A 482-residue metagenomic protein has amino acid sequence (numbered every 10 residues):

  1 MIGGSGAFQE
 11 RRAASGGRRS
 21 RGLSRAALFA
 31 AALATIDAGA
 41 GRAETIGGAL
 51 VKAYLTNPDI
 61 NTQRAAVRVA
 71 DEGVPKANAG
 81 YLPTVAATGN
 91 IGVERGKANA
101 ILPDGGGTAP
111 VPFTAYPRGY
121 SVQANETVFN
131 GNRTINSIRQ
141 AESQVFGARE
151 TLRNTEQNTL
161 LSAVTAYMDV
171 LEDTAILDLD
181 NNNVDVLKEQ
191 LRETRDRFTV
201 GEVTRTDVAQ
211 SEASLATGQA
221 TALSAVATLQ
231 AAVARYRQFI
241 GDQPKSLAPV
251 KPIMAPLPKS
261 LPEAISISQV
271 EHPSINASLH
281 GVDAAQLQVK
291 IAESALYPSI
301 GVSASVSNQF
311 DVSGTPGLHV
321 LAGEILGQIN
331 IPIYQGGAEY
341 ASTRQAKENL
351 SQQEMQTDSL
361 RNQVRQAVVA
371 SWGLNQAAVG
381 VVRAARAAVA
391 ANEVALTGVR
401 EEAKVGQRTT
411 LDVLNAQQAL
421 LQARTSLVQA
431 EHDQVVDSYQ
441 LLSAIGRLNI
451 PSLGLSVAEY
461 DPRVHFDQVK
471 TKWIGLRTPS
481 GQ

Functional and structural regions predicted by a protein language model:
M1-R21: N-terminal secretory signal peptides that target proteins for export/translocation
S15, E156-Q269, S371-L374, A378 (+5 more regions): Periplasmic alpha-helical coiled-coil/stalk elements that build and connect Gram-negative outer-membrane
G16, R95, V428-Q482: Acidic, low-complexity, intrinsically disordered peripheral segments
L33-R42: C-terminal segment of classical bacterial N-terminal signal peptides
G41-N90, G96, T127, P244-D283 (+3 more regions): Bacterial Sec-pathway N-terminal export signals of envelope proteins
T45, T84-N154, E271-L360, A367 (+3 more regions): Small/polar-residue-enriched beta-strand and adjacent coil segments characteristic of outer-membrane beta-barrel
A49, T56, Q63, T127 (+23 more regions): Amphipathic alpha-helical coiled-coil segments and their boundaries
I329, A346, Q353, N375-A378 (+9 more regions): Hydrophobic, well-ordered secondary-structure elements that form the walls of internal hydrophobic environments
